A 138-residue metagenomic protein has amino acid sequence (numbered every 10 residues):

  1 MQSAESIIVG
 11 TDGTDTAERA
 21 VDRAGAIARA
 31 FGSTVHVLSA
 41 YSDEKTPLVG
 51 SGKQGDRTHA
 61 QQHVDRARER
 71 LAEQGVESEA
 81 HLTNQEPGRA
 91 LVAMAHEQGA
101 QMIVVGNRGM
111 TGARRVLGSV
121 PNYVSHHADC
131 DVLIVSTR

Functional and structural regions predicted by a protein language model:
M1-S3, E69-I103: Structural beta-alpha unit
Q2-Q54: Small/aliphatic-rich secondary-structure junction motif
S33-T34, V76, A100, C130: Short glycine/serine/threonine/alanine-rich loop segments
H36, E79, L133: Conserved beta-strand positions in the Rossmann-like core of class I SAM-dependent methyltransferases
S39-A40, G106-R108, S136-T137: Short secondary-structure boundary segments
Q54-D65: Short, surface-exposed alpha-helical segments at coil->helix boundaries
M102-H126: Glycine-rich, Arg-bearing micro-motifs that act as flexible, cationic patches
H127-T137: Short, acidic/small-residue loops that bind anionic groups at enzyme active sites
